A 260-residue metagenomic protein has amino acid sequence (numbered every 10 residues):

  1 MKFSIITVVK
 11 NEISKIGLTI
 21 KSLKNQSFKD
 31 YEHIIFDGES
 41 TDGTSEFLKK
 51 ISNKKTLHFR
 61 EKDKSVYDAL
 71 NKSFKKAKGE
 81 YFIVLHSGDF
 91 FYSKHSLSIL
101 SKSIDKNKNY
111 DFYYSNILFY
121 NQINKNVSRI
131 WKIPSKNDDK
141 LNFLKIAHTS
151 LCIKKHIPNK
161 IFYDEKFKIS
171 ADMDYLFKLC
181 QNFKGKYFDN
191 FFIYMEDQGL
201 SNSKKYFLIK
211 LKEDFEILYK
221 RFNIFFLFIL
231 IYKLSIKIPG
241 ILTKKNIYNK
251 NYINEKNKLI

Functional and structural regions predicted by a protein language model:
M1-N25: N-proximal low-complexity "stem/linker" segments adjacent to membrane-targeting elements
M1-S4, E32, D174: Cell-envelope/extracellular polymer assembly enzymes that use nucleotide-activated donors
D30-E39, F59-K62: Short beta-strand/loop segment that forms part of the nucleotide-sugar
D37-E46, H86: A conserved acidic beta->alpha catalytic loop
E61-A77: Glycine-rich, basic loop-to-helix element that forms the pyrophosphate-binding segment of sugar-nucleotide handling
F82: Short aromatic/hydrophobic "clamp" motif used to bind/position activated sugar donors
K94-V127: Conserved donor NDP-sugar-binding/catalytic core segment of glycosyltransferases
S115, V127-I209, E213: Conserved nucleotide-sugar donor-binding catalytic segment
